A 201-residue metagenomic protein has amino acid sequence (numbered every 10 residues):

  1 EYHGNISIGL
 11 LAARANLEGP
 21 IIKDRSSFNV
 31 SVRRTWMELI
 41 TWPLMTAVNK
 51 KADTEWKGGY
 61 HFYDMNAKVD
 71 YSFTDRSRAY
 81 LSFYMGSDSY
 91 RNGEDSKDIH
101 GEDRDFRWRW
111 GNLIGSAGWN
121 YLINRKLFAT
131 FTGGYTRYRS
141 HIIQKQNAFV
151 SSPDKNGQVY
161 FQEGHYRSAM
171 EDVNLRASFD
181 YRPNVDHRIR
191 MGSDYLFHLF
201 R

Functional and structural regions predicted by a protein language model:
E1, I40-A52, R91-G101, W110 (+1 more regions): Flexible, solvent-exposed coil segments and beta strand-coil junctions, predominantly the extracellular/periplasmic
E1, N5-N16, I22-D24, N29-V30 (+3 more regions): Well-ordered, non-transmembrane segments within structured domains
E1-S72, Y80-Y84: Predominantly transmembrane beta-strands of Gram-negative outer membrane beta-barrel pores used for transport
I6-S7, E55-H61, G101, D105-G111 (+1 more regions): Replace "Gram-negative outer membrane beta-barrel proteins" with "bacterial and organellar outer membrane beta-barrel
A12-A15, S27-V32, K50-W56, E94 (+4 more regions): Short, surface-exposed linear patches
A13, M37-L39, K51, D88-Y90 (+3 more regions): Sequence/structural signature of outer-membrane beta-barrel proteins
D70-D88, R109-R201: Face-selective signature of the C-terminal outer-membrane beta-barrel domain
